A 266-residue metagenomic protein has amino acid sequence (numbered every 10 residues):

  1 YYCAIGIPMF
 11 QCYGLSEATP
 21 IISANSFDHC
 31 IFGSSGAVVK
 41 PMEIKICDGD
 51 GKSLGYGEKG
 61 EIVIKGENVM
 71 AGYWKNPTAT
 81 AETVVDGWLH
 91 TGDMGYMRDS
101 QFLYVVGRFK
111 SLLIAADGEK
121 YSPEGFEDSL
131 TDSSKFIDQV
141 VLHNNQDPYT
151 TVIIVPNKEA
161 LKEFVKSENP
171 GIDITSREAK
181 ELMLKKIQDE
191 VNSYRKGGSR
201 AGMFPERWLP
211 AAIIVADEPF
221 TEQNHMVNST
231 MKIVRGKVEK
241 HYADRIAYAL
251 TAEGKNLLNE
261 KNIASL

Functional and structural regions predicted by a protein language model:
Y1-C30, K135: Gly/Ser/Thr-rich phosphate-binding loop
G14, G36, D93: Active-site glycine-centered loops adjacent to acidic/histidine catalytic or metal-binding residues that shape
G33, T78, D128: Active-site phosphate/pyrophosphate- and oxyanion-stabilizing loops and adjacent acidic/basic residues in soluble
S34-D48, N169-I172: Short, basic, helix/turn surface patches
M42, C47-G57, E61-A115: Conserved ATP-binding/catalytic segment of the ANL
G66, A71-G72, M94-F204, W208 (+2 more regions): AMP-binding/adenylate-forming catalytic core of the ANL superfamily
Q139-H143, P148, N192-L266: Conserved C-terminal "lid"/linker of ANL adenylate-forming enzymes
